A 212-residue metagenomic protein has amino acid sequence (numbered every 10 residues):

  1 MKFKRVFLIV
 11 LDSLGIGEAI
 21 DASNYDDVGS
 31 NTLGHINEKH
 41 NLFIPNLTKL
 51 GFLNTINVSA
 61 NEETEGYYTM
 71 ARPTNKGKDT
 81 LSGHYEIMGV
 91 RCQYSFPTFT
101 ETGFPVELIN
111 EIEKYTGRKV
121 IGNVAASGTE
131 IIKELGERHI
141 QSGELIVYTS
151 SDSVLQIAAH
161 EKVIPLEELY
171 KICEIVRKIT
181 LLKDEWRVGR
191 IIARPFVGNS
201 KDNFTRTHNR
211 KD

Functional and structural regions predicted by a protein language model:
M1-K4, W186: Structured loop/turn residues at beta-strand edges in well-structured enzyme cores
F3, F7, F43, F52 (+5 more regions): Phenylalanine-focused residue identity feature
F3-G17, I87, D212: Beta-strand elements within well-structured catalytic alpha/beta cores of enzymes that handle phosphate/sulfate esters
S13-G143, Y148, S153-H160: Active-site nucleophile/metal-coordination loop of metallo-enzymes that catalyze phosphate/sulfate and related
K78, P97-F99, V106-E111, C173-E174 (+3 more regions): Formylglycine-dependent sulfatase
T129-K211: Active-site pocket-lining segments that scaffold enzyme catalytic pockets across diverse folds
